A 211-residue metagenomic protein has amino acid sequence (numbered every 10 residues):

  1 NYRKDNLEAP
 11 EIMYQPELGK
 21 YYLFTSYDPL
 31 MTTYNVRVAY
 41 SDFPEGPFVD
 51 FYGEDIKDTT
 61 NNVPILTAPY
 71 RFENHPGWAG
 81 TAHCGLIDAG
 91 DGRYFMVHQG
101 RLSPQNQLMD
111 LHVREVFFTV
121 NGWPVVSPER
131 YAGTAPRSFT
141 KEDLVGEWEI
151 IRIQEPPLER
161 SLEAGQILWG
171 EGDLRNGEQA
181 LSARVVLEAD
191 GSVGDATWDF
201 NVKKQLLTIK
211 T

Functional and structural regions predicted by a protein language model:
N1-T211: Carbohydrate-active catalytic/glycan-binding domains of CAZyme proteins, especially the secreted or lumenal ectodomains
